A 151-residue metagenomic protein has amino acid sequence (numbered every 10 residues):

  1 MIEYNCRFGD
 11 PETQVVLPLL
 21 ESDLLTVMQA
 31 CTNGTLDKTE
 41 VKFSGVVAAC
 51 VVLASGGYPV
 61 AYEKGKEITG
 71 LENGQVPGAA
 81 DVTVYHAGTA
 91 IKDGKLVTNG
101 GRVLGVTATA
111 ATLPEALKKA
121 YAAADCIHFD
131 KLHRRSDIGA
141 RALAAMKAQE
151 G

Functional and structural regions predicted by a protein language model:
M1, C50-V52, G105: Structured core elements
I2-F8, G88-T89: Short beta-strand elements
N5-A79: Active-site "cap" helix and flanking loop/linker of ATP-utilizing ligase/carboxylase catalytic domains
M28, T32-K42, Y85-K95, G139-M146: Low-complexity, flexible helical/coil segments
M28-A30, P77-T83, A111-P114, R134-R135: Short, surface-exposed, polar/charged, turn-prone segments marking secondary-structure boundaries
E63-G105: Generic long, charged, amphipathic alpha-helical segments
A90-K92, V97-G151: Generic C-terminus detector
